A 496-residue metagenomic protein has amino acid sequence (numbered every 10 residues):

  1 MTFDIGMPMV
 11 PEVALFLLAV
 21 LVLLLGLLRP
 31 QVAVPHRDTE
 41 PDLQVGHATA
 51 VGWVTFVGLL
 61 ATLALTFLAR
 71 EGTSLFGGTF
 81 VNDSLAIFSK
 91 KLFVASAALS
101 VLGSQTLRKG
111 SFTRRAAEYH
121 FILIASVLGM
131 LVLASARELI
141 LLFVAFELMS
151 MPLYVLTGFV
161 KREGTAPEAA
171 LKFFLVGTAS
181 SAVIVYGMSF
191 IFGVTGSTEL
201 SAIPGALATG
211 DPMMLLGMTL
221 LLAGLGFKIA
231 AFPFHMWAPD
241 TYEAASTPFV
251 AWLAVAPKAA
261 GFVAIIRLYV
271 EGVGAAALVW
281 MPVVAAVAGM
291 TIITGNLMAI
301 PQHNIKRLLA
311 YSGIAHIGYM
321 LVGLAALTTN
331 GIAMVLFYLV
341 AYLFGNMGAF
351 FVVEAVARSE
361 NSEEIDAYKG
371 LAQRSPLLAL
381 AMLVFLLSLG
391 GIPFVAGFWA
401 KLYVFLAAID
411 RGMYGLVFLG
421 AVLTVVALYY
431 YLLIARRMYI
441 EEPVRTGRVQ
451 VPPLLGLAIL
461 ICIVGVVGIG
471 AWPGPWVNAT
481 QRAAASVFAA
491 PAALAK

Functional and structural regions predicted by a protein language model:
M1-K496: Alpha-helical transmembrane segments of multi-pass membrane proteins predominantly involved in bioenergetics
